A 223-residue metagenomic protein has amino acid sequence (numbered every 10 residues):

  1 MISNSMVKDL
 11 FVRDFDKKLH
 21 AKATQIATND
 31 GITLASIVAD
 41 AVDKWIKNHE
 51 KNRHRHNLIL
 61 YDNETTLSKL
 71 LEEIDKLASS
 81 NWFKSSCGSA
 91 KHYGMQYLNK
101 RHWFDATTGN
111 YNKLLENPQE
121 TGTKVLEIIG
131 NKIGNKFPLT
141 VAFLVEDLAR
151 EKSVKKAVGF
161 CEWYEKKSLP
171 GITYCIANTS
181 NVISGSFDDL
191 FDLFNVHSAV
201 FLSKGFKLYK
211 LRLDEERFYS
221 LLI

Functional and structural regions predicted by a protein language model:
M1-K17: Short Lys/Arg-rich basic patches
V7, N29-D30: Helix-turn-helix/winged-helix DNA-binding modules
D16-K18, A39, I59: Charge-rich, low-complexity segments
H20-K22: Short amphipathic alpha-helices within nucleic acid-binding modules
T24-A27: The alpha-helix within a helix-turn-helix
D30-R53: Short, basic amphipathic alpha-helical segments that act as recognition/interaction helices in nucleic-acid-binding
E50-I223: Positively charged, polar, low-complexity stretches
